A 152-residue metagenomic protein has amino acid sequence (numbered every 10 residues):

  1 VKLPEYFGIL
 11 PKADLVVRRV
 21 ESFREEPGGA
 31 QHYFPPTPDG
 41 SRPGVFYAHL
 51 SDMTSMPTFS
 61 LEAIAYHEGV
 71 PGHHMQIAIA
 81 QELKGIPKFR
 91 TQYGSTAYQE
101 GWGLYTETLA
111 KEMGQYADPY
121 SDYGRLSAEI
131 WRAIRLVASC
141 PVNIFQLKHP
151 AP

Functional and structural regions predicted by a protein language model:
V1-P152: Long, His/Glu/Asp-enriched segments that create or flank divalent metal/ion-associated functional microenvironments
